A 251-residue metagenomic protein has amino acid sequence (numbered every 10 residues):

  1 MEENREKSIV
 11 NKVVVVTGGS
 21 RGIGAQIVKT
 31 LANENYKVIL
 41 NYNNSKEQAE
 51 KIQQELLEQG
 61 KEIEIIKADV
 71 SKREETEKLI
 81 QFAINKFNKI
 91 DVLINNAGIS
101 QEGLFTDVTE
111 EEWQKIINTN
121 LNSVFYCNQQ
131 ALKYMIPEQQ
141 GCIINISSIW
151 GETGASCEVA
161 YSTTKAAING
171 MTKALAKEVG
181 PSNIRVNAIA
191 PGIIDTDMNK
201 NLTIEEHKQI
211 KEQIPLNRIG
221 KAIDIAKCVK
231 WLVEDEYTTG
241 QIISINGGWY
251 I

Functional and structural regions predicted by a protein language model:
V13, S20-R21: Conserved glycine-rich cofactor-binding loop
E34-K51: Conserved glycine-rich Rossmann-like NAD(P)H-binding loop of the short-chain dehydrogenase/reductase
L104-F105, E112-I117, E206, I210: Substrate-binding pocket helix/loop in short-chain dehydrogenase/reductase
N128, T164, T172: Active-site helix of classical SDR
K133, K177-P181: Alpha-helical segment proximal to the catalytic Tyr-Lys
Q140, R218-I245, Y250: C-terminal substrate-recognition "lid" of short-chain dehydrogenase/reductases
S148: Residue(s) in the substrate-gating loop at a strand-loop-helix junction that position the organic substrate next
